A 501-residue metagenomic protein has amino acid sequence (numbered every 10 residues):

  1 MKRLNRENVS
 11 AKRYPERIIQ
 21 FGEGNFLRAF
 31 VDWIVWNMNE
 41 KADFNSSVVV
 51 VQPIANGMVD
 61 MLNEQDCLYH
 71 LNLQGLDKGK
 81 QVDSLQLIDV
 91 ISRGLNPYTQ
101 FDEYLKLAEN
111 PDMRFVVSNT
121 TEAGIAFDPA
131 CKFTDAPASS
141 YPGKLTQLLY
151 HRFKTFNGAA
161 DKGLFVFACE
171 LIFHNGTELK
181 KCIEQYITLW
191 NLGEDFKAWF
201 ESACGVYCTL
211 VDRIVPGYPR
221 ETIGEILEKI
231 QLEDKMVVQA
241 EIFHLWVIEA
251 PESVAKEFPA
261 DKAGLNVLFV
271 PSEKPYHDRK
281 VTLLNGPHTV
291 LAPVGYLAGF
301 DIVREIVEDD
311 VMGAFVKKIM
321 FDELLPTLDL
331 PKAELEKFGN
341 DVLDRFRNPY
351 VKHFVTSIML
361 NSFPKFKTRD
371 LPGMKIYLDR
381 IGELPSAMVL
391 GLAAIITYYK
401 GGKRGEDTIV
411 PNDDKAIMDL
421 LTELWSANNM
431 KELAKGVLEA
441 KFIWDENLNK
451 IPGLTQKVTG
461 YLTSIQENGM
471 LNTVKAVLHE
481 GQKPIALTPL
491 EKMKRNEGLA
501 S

Functional and structural regions predicted by a protein language model:
M1-S501: Substrate/ligand-engaging "lid" and interaction regions
